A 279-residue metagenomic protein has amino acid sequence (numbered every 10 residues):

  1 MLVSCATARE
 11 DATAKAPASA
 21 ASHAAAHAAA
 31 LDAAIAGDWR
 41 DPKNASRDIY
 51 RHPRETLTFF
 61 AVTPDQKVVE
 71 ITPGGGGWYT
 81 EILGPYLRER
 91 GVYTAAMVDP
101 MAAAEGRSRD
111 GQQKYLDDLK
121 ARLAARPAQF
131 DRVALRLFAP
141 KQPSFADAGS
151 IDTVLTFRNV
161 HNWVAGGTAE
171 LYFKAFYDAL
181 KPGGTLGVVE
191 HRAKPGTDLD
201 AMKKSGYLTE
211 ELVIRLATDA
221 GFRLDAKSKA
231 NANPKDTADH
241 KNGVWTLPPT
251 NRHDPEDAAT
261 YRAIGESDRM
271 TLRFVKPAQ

Functional and structural regions predicted by a protein language model:
L2-S4: C-terminal motif of bacterial Sec signal peptides marking the signal peptidase cleavage site
A6-A8: Bacterial signal peptide processing site
P64-G75, L83: Conserved class I S-adenosyl-L-methionine
G84-P85, A169-P182: A short glycine-rich, Lys/Arg-flanked "PGG" loop and its adjoining helix->strand segment in the class I
T94-A96, G183-R192: Conserved beta-strand signature within the Rossmann-like core of class I S-adenosyl-L-methionine
F130, P143-V154: A short acidic, Gly/Pro-enriched loop at the edge of an enzyme's catalytic core that lines a small-molecule cofactor
P140, N162-A175: A short, conserved alpha-helix within the catalytic core of class I
A220, A259-Q279: C-terminal lobe and adjacent flexible extensions of AdoMet/dcAdoMet transferase-like proteins
